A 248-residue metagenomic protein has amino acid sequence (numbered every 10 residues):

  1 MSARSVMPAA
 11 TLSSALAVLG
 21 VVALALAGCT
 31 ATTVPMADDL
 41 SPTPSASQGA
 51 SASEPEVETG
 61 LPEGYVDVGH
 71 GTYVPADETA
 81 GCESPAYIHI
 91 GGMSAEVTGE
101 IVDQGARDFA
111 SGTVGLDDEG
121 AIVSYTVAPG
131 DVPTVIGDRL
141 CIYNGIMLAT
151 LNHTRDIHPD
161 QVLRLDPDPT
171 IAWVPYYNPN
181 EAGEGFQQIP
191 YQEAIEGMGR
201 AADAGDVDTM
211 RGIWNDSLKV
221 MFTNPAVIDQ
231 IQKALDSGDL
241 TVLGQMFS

Functional and structural regions predicted by a protein language model:
A3-L16: Bacterial N-terminal signal peptides that target proteins for export
A25-G28: C-terminal motif of bacterial Sec signal peptides marking the signal peptidase cleavage site
T30-T32: Bacterial signal peptide processing site
D38-T79: Ser/Thr-rich, Proline-interspersed low-complexity disordered segments
E63-A80, S84-I88, V102-C141, Y177-F186 (+1 more regions): Primarily a LysM-type cell-wall glycan-binding module
G71-M93, I142-R155, P159-L163: Acidic (E/D-rich), amphipathic helical modules within compact regulatory domains
E100-L116, N144-G183, M221-S248: Extracellular LysM carbohydrate-binding repeats and other cell-envelope/extracellular binding modules
A182-Q230: Charged/polar low-complexity intrinsically disordered segments, enriched in acidic residues
